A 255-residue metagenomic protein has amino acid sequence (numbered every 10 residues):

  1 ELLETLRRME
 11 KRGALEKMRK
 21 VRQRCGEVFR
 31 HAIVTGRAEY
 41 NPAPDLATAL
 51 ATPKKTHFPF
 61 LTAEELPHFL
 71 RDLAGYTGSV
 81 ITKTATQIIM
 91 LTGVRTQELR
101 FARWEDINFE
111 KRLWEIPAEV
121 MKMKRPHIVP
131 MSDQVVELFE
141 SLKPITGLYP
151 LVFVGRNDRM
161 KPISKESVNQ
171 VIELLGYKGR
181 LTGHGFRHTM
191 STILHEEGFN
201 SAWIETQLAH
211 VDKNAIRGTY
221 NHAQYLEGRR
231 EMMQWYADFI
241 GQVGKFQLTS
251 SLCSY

Functional and structural regions predicted by a protein language model:
E1-R7, H57-F58, R159, G183: A Lys/Arg-rich helix-loop hairpin that forms a DNA/phosphate-binding surface
R8-G26, V34-A102, E110, M121-R125 (+2 more regions): Basic, Lys/Arg- and aromatic-enriched nucleic-acid-binding interface segment
R8-R12, R24, V28-T35, F69-D72 (+10 more regions): Generic, well-ordered alpha-helical scaffold segments in large soluble proteins
K17-R24, T62, I81-T82, M131 (+7 more regions): Hydrophobic (often cysteine-bearing) scaffold residues that line and stabilize catalytic clefts of nucleotide/cofactor
Y40, E105-L113, K178-R180, F199-N221 (+1 more regions): Short, polar N-cap/turn motifs at the start of nucleic acid-interacting alpha helices
P44-D45, T56, K111-E119, V152-V154 (+3 more regions): Short functional hotspots where side chains directly engage DNA or cofactors
P67, R71-K83, T92, V129 (+5 more regions): Short, basic (Lys/Arg/His-rich) helix/loop patches that form interaction surfaces in the mid-to-C-terminal regions
K122, D133-Y149, V154-M160, D212-A215 (+1 more regions): C-terminal secondary-structure termini that scaffold catalytic or DNA-interacting sites
